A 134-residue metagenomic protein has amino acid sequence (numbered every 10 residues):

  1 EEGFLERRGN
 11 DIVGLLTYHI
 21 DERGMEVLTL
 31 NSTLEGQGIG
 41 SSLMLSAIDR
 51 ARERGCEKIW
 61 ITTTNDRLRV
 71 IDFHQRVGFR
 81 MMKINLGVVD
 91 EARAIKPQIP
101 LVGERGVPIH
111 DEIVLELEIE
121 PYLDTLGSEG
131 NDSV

Functional and structural regions predicted by a protein language model:
E1-E35, S41-L45, E118-I119: Acetyl-CoA-dependent GNAT
E1-G3, I109-V114: Short hydrophobic/aromatic beta-strand or adjacent loop that forms the aromatic wall/cage of a ligand/substrate-binding
E35, M44-R52, Q75: A conserved short alpha-helix in the GNAT/GCN5 acetyltransferase fold that borders and helps form the acetyl-CoA
G38, G55, G78: Short glycine-rich hinge loops at helix-strand junctions in the catalytic core of two-component histidine kinases
S41, N65-E104: Conserved active-site alpha-helix within GNAT-family acetyltransferase domains
A51-N65, F73: Conserved GNAT acetyl-CoA-binding A-motif
I119-V134: Generic C-terminal helix-cap and adjacent flexible tail
